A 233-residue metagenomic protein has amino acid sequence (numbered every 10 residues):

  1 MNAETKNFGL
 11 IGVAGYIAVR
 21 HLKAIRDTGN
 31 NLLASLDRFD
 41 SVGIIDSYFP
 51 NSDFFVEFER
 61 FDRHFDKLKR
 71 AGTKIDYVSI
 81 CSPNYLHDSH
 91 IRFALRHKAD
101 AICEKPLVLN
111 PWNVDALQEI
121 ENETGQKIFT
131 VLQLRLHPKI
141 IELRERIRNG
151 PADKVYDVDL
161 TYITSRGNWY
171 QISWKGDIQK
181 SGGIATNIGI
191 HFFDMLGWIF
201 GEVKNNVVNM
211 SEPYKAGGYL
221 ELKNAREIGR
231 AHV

Functional and structural regions predicted by a protein language model:
M1, N187-H232: Contiguous beta-strand/loop segments that form the cofactor/metal-binding neighborhood of enzyme cores
M1-S52, T73: N-terminal Rossmann-like dinucleotide-binding module
I11-G12, L36, C81, V131 (+1 more regions): Short hydrophobic segments within beta-strands
S52, H97-A99, T124-K127, N224-R226: A short helix->loop->beta-strand "cap" motif at the edges of active sites that frequently abuts
D53-I120: Beta-loop-alpha module in the N-terminal Rossmann-like domain of NAD(P)-dependent dehydrogenases, especially those
K105-P106, W112, L132-L134, Y162: Short strand-turn motif at the edge of the Rossmann-like AdoMet-binding core
D115-L134, D153-V158: Rossmann-fold dehydrogenase core element
L134-N205: Predominantly a Rossmann-like dinucleotide-binding segment in NAD(P)-dependent oxidoreductases
